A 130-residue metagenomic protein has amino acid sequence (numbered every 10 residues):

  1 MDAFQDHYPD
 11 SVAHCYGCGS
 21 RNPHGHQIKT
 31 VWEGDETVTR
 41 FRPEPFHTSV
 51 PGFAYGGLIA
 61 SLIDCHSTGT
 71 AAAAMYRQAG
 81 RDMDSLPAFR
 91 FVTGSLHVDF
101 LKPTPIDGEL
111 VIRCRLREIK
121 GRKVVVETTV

Functional and structural regions predicted by a protein language model:
M1-D10, P103-V130: HotDog/MaoC-like acyl-thioester-processing domains
M1-P51: Non-catalytic linker/capping segments at the edges of enzyme domains
Q27, T93-S95, V125: Hydrophobic residues on conserved beta-strands that form the core of alpha/beta folds
Q27-K29, D99, R113-R115: Short, surface-exposed charged micro-motifs
G34-E36, T93, E109, K123: A general secondary-structure signal for short beta-strands and their flanking turns/coil in non-transmembrane regions
V38-A74: A conserved, well-ordered hydrophobic junction motif at loop->secondary-structure transitions
T39-F41, V98, C114, T128: Preference for bulky hydrophobic residues occupying beta-strand positions in well-ordered beta-sheet regions
T70-V111: Hydrophobic beta-strand-centered segment that forms part of the acyl-chain substrate-binding groove
